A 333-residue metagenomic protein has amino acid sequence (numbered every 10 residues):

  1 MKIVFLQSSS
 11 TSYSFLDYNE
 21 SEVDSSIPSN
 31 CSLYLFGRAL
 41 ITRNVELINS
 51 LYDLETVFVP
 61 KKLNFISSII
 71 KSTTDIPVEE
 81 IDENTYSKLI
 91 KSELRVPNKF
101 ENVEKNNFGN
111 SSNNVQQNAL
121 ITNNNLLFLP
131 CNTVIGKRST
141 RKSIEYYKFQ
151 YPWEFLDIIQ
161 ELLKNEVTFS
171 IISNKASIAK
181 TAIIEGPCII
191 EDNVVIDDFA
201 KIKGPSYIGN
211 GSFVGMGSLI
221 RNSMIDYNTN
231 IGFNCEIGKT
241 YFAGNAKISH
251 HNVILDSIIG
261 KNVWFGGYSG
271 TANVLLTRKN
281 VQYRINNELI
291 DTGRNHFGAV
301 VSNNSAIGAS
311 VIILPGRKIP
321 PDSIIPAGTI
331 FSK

Functional and structural regions predicted by a protein language model:
M1-K175, R317, D322, G328: Terminal amphipathic alpha-helical/low-complexity segments used for targeting or macromolecular assembly
N30, E185, K203, I220 (+5 more regions): A structural connector/turn signal
R138-L219: Extended, small-residue-rich solenoid/repeat segments and analogous flexible loops that form exposed scaffolds
I171, P187-I189, Y207, M224 (+4 more regions): Residue-level "contact hotspot" at macromolecular interaction interfaces
D197-D198, S212-M216, M224-F233, T292-R294: Active-site-adjacent structural elements in folded domains
I231-K333: Glycine-rich hexapeptide-repeat left-handed beta-helix
